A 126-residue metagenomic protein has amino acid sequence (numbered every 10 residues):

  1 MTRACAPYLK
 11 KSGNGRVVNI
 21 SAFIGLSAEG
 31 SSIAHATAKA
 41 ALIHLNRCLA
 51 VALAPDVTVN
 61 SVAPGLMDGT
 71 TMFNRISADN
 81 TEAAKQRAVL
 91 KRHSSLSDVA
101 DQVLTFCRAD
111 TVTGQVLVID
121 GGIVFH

Functional and structural regions predicted by a protein language model:
T2, A38, N46: Active-site helix of classical SDR
P7, A50-P55: Alpha-helical segment proximal to the catalytic Tyr-Lys
A22: Residue(s) in the substrate-gating loop at a strand-loop-helix junction that position the organic substrate next
S27-I33, K91: Active-site loop immediately N-terminal to the catalytic Tyr-X3-Lys motif of short-chain dehydrogenase/reductase
A54-T58, V112-G114: Short, small/polar-rich loop/turn modules that mediate ligand/substrate recognition or access, typified
T58-D68, V118-D120: Conserved SDR Rossmann-fold cofactor-binding beta-strand/turn motif
P64-R87: A glycine/serine/threonine-rich, flexible loop-to-helix segment that serves as the NAD(P) cofactor-binding "lid"
R92-I119, V124: C-terminal substrate-recognition "lid" of short-chain dehydrogenase/reductases
